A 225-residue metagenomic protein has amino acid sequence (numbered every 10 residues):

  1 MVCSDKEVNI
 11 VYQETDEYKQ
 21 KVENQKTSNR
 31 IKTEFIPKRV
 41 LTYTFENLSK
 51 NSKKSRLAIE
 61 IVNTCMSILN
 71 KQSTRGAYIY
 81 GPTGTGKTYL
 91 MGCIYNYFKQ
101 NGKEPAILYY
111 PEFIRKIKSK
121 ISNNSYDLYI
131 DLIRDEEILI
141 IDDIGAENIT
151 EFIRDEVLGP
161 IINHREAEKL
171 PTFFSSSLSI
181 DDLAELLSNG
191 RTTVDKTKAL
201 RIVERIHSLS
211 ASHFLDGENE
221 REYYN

Functional and structural regions predicted by a protein language model:
M1-R56, Y223-N225: A short, basic N-terminal segment
F45-S73: N-terminal pre-Walker A segment at the start of P-loop NTPase domains
R56-V62, Y95, K99-E136, E147-D155: Short glycine-rich substrate-engagement loop in P-loop NTPases that contacts/grips substrate
N70-M91: Walker A/P-loop nucleotide-binding motif
Q72-S73, N101, I133-E136, R165-K169: Short loop/turn elements that form and flank the Walker-type P-loop nucleotide-binding site in RecA-like NTPase cores
T74-Y78, P105, I138, P171: Residue-level preference for the first positions of well-ordered beta-strands
I107, I140-D142, P171-S177: Structural recognition of the conserved hydrophobic beta-strand(s) that form the central parallel beta-sheet of P-loop
K120, E147-N225: Replace "adjacent to P-loop NTPase cores in ATP/GTP-dependent enzymes" with "adjacent to NTP-binding cores
